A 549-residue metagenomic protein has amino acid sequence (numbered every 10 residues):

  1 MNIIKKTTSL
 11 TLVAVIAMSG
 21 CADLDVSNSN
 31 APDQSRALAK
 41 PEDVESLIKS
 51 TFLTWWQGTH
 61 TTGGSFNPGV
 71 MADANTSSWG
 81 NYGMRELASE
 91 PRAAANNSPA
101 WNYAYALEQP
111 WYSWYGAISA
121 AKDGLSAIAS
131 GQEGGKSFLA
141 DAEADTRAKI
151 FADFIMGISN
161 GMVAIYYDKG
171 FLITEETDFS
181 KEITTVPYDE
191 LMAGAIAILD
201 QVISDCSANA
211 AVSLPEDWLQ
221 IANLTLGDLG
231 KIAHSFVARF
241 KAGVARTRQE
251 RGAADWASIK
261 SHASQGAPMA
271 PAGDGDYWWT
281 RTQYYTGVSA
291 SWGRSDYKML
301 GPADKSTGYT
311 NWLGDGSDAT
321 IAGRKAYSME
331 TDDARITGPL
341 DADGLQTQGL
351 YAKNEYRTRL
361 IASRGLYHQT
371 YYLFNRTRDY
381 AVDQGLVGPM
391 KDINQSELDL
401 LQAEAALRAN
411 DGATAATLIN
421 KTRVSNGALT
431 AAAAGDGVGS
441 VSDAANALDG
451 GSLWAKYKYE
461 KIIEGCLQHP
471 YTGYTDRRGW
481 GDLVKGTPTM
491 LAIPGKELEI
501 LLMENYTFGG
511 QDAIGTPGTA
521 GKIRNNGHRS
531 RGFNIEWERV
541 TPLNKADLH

Functional and structural regions predicted by a protein language model:
M1-S19: Sec-dependent bacterial lipoprotein signal peptides
I4, H60-F66, K461-G479: Bilobed periplasmic-binding protein-like "clamshell/Venus-flytrap" ligand-binding domains
C21-S78, G451, G481, K485-H549: Membrane-proximal, proline-rich intrinsically disordered regions
P41-E42, M84-L398, R408-T414, G450-S452 (+1 more regions): Structured, solvent-exposed acidic/aromatic patches
A211-D217, T430-A447, A513-I523: Surface-exposed intrinsically disordered loops and tails
A403: Active-site-proximal region of nucleotide-activated glycan assembly enzymes, centered on histidine/acidic-rich loops
T414-L429: Active/binding-pocket-proximal capping segment
